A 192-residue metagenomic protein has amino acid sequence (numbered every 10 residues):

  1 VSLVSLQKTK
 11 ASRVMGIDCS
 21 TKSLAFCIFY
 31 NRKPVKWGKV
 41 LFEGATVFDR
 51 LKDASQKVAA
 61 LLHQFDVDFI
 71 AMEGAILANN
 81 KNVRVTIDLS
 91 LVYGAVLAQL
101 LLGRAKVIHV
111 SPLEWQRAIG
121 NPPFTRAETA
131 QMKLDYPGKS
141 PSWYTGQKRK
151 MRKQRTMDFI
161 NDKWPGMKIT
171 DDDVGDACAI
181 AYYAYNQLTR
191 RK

Functional and structural regions predicted by a protein language model:
V1-K192: Phosphate- and other anionic-substrate recognition elements at nucleic-acid/protein interfaces
